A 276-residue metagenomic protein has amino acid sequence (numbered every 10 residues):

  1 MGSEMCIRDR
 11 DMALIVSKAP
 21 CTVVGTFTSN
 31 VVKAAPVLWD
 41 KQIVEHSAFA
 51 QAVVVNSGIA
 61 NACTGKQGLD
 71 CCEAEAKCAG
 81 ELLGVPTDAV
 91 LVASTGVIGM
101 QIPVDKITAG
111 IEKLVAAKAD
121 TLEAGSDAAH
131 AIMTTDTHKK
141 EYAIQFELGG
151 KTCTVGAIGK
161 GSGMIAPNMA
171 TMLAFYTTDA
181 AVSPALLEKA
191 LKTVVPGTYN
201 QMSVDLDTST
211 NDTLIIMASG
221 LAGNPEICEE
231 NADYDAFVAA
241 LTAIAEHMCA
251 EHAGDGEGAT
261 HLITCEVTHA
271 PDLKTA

Functional and structural regions predicted by a protein language model:
G2-I7: Short, small-residue-biased leader/transition segments that mark boundaries at the very start of proteins
M12-K18, K41, V53-V54, I144-L148 (+3 more regions): Short beta-strand elements
I15-C72, L82, L91, P167-L187: Glycine-rich phosphate/pyrophosphate-binding loop regions near the starts of catalytic domains
K33-V44, L69-L83, E188-Q201, A240-C249: Short, well-ordered amphipathic alpha-helical segments that serve as non-catalytic structural scaffolds within diverse
V53, G58-K66, D88-I107, S203-E226 (+2 more regions): Short, surface-exposed loop/turn segments at secondary-structure boundaries that line and modulate
E73, C78-Y199, S209: Glycine-rich, mobile lid/loop segments that gate access to catalytic sites or pores
A180-L241: Carboxylate- and glycine-rich phosphate/diphosphate-binding segment that chelates Mg2+/Mn2+
S219-A276: A glycine- and small/hydrophobic-rich beta-loop-beta segment that serves as a flexible "lid/hinge" or phosphate-binding
